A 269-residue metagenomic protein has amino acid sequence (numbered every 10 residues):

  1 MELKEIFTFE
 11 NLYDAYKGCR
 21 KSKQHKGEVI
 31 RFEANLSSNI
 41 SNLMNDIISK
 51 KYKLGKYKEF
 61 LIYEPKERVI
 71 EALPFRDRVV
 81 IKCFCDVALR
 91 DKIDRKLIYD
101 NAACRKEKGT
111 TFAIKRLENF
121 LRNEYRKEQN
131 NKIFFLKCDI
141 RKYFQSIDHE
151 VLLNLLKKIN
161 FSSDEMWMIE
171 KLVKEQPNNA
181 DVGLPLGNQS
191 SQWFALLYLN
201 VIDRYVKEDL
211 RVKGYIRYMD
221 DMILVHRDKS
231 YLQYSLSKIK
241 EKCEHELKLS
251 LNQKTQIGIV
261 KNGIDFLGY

Functional and structural regions predicted by a protein language model:
M1-L152, F161: Conserved two-metal-ion catalytic palm core of "right-hand" nucleic acid polymerases, unifying RNA-dependent RNA
K23, I70, G183, G187 (+2 more regions): Short glycine- and Lys/Arg-enriched binding-loop motifs that mark or flank ligand-binding interfaces
N39, D46, K115, N119-M219 (+3 more regions): Conserved polymerase palm-domain catalytic core
K56-K58, K66, A180, S190 (+2 more regions): Glycine-rich, flexible loop/turn motifs
L61-Y63, E71-L73, E170, G258 (+1 more regions): Residues in well-ordered beta-strands of folded domains
K240-K248: A common structural junction motif
L247-Y269: A conserved non-catalytic segment of reverse transcriptases and RNA-directed RNA polymerases corresponding to the late
